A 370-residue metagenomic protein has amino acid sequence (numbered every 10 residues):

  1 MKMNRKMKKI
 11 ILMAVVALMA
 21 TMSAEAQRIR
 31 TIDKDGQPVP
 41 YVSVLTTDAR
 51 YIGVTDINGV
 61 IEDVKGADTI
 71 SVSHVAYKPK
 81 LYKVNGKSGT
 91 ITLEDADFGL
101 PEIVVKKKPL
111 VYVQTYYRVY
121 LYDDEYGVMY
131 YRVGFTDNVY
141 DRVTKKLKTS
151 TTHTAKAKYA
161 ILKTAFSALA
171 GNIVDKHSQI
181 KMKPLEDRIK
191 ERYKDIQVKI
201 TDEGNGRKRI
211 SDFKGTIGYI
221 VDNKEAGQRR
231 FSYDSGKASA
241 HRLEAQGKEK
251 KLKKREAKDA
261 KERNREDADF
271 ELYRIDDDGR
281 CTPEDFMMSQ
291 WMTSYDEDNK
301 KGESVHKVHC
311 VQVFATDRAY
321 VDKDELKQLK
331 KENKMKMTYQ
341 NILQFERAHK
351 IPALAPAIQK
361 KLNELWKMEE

Functional and structural regions predicted by a protein language model:
M1-I29: Bacterial Sec-dependent N-terminal signal peptides
Q27-G36, G59, I91, I103: A short, amphipathic beta-strand motif
K34-D48: Short, ordered, surface-exposed loop/turn motifs in non-cytosolic proteins
Q37-V39, I61-T69: Short Pro-Gly-centered beta-turn/loop motif in secreted/extracellular proteins
V42-T46, I70, V105: Hydrophobic beta-strand segments
R50-V60: Short, acidic Ser/Thr/Gly-rich low-complexity loop/linker segments typical of extracellular and cell-surface proteins
S71-K83: A short, solvent-exposed loop/turn motif at the edges and junctions of modular extracellular/periplasmic domains
T92-E370: Surface-exposed, low-complexity/disordered segments and acidic/polar micro-motifs at processing/linker regions
